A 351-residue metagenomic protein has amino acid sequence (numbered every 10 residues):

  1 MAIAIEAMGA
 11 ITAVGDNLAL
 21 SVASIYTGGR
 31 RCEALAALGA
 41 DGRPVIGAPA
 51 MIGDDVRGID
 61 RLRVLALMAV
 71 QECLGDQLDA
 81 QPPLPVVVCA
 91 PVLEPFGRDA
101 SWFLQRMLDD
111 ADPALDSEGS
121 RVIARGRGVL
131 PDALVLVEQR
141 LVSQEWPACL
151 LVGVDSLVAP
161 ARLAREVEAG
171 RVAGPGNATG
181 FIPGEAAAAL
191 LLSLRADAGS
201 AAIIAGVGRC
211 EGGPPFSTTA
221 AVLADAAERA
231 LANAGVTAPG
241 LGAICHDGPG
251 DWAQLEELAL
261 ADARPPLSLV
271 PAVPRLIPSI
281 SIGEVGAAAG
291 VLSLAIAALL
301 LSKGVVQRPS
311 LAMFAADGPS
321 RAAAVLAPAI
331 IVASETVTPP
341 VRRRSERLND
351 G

Functional and structural regions predicted by a protein language model:
A2-G47, D55, E168-V236, G242-A243 (+2 more regions): Condensing-enzyme catalytic core mediating Claisen C-C bond formation in acyl metabolism
A2-I5, W146-L151, R308-M313: Short glycine-aspartate micro-motif
I3-A4, G9-F96, F103, A111 (+9 more regions): Conserved active-site "lid/cap" helical segment
V87-A90, A124, C149-D155, A312-A316: Short beta-strand segments
F96-W102, S156-G174, G213-D225, D251-A263 (+2 more regions): Active-site-adjacent elements of ketosynthase-type condensing enzymes
S101-D116, G153-G170, L190, A196-A201 (+1 more regions): Acidic-glycine-rich active-site phosphate/pyrophosphate-binding loop
S117-L134, G174-I182, A205-P214, L241-P249 (+2 more regions): Cysteine-centered functional microenvironments
V122-V152, E185-A198, E284-V306: Active-site-proximal alpha-helical scaffold in enzymes
